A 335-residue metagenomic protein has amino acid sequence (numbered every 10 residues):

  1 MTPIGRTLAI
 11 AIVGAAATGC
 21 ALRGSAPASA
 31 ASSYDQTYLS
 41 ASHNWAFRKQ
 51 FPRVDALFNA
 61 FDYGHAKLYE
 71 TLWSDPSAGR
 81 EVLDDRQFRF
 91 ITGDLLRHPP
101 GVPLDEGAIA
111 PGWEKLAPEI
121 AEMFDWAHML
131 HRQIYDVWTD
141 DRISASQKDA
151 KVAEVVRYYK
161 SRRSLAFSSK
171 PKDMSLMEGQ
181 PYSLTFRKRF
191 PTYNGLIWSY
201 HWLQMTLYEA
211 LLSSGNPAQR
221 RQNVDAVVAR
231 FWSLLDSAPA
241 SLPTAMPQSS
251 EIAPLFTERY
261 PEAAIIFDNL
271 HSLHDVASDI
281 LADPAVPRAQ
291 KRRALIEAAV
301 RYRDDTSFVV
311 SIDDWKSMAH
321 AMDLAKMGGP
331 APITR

Functional and structural regions predicted by a protein language model:
M1-A9: Bacterial N-terminal signal peptides that target proteins for export
A26-R335: Polar/charged low-complexity regulatory segments
